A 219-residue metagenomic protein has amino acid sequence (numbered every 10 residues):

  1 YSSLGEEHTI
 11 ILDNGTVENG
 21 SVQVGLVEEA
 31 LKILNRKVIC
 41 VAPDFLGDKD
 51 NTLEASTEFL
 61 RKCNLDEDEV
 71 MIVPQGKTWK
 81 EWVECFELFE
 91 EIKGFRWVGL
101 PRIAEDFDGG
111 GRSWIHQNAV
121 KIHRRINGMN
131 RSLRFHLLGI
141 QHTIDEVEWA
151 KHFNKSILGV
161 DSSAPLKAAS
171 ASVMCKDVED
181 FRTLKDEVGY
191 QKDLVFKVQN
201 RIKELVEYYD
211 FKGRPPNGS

Functional and structural regions predicted by a protein language model:
Y1-N64, F211-S219: Non-catalytic, usually N-terminal nucleic-acid engagement modules in DNA/RNA processing proteins
E6-I10, R36-I39, D66-V70, G94-R96 (+2 more regions): Short, well-ordered coil/turn segments that N-cap beta-strands
I11, V41, G99, G139 (+1 more regions): Conserved beta-strand positions in the central sheet of alpha/beta enzyme cores
D13, I72, W149: Conserved, mostly hydrophobic/aromatic
V24-G25, N51-F59, K80-E91, G109-I122 (+1 more regions): Distinct, well-ordered alpha-helical segments
E28, E91, V120-H136, H142-S219: Alpha/beta catalytic cores of nucleotide-metabolism and tRNA/nucleoside-modifying enzymes
D44-K49, W79-K80, G99-G110, I144 (+1 more regions): Conserved radical SAM core fold
L65, K77-I103: Alpha/beta enzyme core
